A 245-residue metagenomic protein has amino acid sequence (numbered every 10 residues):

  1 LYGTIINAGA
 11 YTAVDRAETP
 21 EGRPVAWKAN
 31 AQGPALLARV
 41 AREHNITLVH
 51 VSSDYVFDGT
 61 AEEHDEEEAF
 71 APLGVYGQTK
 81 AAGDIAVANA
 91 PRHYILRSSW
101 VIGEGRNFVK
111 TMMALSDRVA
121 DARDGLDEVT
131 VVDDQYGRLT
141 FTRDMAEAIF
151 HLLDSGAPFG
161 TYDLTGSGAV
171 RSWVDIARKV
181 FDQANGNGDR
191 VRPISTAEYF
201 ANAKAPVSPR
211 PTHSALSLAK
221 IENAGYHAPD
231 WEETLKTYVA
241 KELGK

Functional and structural regions predicted by a protein language model:
L1-A29, R42: NAD(P)H-binding glycine-rich loop region in Rossmannoid oxidoreductase-like domains and their noncatalytic homologs
T4-I6, I46-S52, Y94: Conserved catalytic-site loops of classical short-chain dehydrogenases/reductases
P24-L36, V56-R106: Catalytic helix-loop patch of NAD(P)-dependent Rossmann-fold dehydrogenases
V40-H44, A90: Helix C-cap/helix->beta junction micro-motif
L73-Y76, D134, Y162: Catalytic tyrosine of NAD(P)H-dependent dehydrogenase/reductases that use a Tyr as the general acid/base
A88-G137, T142-A146, F150: NAD(P)-dependent short-chain dehydrogenase/reductase
A148, S155-P206, T237-V239, L243: Mid/C-terminal beta-alpha module of Rossmann-like enzyme folds, strongest in SDR-family dehydrogenases/epimerases
P209-K245: C-terminal amphipathic/interface module of NAD(P)-dependent oxidoreductases and related NAD-binding regulators
